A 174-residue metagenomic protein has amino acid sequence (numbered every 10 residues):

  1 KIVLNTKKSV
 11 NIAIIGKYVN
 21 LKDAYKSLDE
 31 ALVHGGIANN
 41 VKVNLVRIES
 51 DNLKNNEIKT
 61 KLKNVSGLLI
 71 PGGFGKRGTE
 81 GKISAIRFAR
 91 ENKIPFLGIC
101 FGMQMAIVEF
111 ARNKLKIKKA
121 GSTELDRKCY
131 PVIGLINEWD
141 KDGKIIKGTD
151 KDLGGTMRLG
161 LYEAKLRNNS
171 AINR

Functional and structural regions predicted by a protein language model:
K1-R174: N-terminal beta1-alpha1 cap of cysteine-dependent amidohydrolase-like domains
